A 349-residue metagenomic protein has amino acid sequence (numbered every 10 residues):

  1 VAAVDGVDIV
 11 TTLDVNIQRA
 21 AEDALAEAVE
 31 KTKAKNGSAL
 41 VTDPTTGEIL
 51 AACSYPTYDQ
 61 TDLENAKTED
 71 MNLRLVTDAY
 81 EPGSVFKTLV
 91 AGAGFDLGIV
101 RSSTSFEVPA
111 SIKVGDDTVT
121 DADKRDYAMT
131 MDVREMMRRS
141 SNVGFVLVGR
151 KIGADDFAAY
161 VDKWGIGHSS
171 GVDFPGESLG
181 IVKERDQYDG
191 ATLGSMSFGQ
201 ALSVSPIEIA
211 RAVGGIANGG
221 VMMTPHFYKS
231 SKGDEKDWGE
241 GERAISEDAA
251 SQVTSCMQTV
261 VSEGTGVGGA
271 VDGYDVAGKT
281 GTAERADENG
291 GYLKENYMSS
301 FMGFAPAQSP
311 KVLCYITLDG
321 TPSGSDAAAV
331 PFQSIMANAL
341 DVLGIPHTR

Functional and structural regions predicted by a protein language model:
V1-D5, I316, Q333-S334: Small/polar-residue-rich segments within soluble enzyme cores
V1-G37, Y58-T61, E69, D237-E240 (+3 more regions): Extracytoplasmic/periplasmic proteins that interact with beta-lactams or build/remodel peptidoglycan
L13, A39, P44-S84, L89-L318 (+1 more regions): Beta-lactam-recognizing serine transpeptidase/beta-lactamase-like catalytic domain environment
D14, Q18, I209, G324-A337: Short, charged, low-complexity patches
A21, M136, F332: A helicase ATPase "motif cassette" and its flanking acidic/Ser/Thr-rich regulatory loops
L25, S141, M336: Short amphipathic alpha-helical/adjacent loop interface patches that line ligand and macromolecule-binding sites
A217, V261, Q333-L340, G344: Short amphipathic alpha-helical signal-transduction/dimerization elements
